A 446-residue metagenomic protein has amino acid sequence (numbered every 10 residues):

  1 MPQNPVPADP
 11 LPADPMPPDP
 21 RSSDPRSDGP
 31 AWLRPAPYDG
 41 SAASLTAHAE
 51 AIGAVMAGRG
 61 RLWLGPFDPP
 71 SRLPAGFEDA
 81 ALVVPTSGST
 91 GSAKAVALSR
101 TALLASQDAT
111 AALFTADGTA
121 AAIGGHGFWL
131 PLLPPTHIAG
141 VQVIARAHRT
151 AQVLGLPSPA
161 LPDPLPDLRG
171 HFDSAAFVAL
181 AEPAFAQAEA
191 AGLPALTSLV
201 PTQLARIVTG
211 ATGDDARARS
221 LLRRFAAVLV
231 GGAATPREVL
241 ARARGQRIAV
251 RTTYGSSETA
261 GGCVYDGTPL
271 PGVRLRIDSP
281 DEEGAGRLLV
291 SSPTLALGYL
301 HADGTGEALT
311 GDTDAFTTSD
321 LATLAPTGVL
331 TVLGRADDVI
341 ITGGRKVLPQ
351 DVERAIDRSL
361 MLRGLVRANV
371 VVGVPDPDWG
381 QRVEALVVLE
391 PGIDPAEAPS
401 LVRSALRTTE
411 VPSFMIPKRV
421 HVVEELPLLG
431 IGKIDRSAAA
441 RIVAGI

Functional and structural regions predicted by a protein language model:
V6, L11, S41-I52, L132-Q152: Conserved coil-to-alpha-helix start sites within the AMP-binding
P7-P10, M16, S22, R26 (+3 more regions): Conserved pre-ATP/AMP-binding loop-to-beta segment of ANL
A80-A116: Conserved AMP-binding A3 loop
T101-A105, F128-R206, R251: AMP-binding/adenylate-forming
T209-D266, R276: Gly/Ser/Thr-rich phosphate-binding loop
P269, D281-D314, R335, V347: Conserved ATP/PPi-binding loop(s) of AMP-dependent carboxylate-activating enzymes
S292, D314, S319-F414: AMP-binding/adenylate-forming catalytic core of the ANL superfamily
V372, E384-V387, R403-I446: Conserved C-terminal "lid"/linker of ANL adenylate-forming enzymes
